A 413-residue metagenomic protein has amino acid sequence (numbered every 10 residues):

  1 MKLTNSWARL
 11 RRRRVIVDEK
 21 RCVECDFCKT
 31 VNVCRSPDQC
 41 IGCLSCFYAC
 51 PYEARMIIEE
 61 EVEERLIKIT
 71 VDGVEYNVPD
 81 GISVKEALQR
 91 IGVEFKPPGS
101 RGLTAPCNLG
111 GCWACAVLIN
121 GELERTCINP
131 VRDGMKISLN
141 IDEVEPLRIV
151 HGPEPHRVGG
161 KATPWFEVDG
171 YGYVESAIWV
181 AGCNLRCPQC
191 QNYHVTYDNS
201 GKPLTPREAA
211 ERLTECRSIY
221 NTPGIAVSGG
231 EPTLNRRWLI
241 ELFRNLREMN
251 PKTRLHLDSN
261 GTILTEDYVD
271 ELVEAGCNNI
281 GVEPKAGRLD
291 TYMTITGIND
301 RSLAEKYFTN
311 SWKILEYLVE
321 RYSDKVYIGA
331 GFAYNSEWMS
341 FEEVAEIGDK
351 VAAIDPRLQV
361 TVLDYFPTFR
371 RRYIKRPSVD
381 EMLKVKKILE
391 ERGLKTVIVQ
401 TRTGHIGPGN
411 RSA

Functional and structural regions predicted by a protein language model:
M1-R14, K20, G42-G92, P146-P153 (+4 more regions): Flanking helices and flexible, charged tails adjoining ferredoxin-like Fe-S electron-transfer domains in multi-subunit
K2-R14, V93, N129-W179, N192-Y197 (+2 more regions): N-terminal [4Fe-4S]-dependent radical SAM core
R14, R21-I41, S45-E61, A114-E124 (+2 more regions): Iron-sulfur cluster-binding cysteine motifs and their immediate structural context in ferredoxin-like electron-transfer
V15-I16, C40, Q89-L123, Y173 (+1 more regions): Immediate flanking context of iron-sulfur cluster ligation sites
F47, T104-E143: Glycine-rich phosphate/adenylate-binding loop and adjacent beta-alpha elements of nucleotide- or dinucleotide-binding
E208-R372: Conserved AdoMet/S-adenosylmethionine-binding subsite of the radical SAM
M339-E343, Y373-P377, P408-A413: Short glycine/threonine-rich loop-to-helix capping motif typified by GTGT followed within a few residues by an Asp-Pro
M382-A413: A cross-taxonomic marker for long C-terminal extensions/tails that follow the last structured domain
